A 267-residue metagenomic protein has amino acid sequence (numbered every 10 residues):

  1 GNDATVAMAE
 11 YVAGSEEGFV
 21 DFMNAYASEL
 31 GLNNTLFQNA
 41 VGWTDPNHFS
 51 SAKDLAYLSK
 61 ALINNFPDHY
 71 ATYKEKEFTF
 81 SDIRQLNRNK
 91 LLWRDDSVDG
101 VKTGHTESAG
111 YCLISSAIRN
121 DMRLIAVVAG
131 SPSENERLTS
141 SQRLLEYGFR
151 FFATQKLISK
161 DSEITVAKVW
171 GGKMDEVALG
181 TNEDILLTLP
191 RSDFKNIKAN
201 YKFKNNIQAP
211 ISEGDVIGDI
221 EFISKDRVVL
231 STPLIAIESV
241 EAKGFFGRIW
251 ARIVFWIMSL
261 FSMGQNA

Functional and structural regions predicted by a protein language model:
D3: Active-site-proximal cofactor/substrate-binding loop regions of enzyme domains
V6: A short acidic, helix-capping loop that chelates divalent metal ions and anchors anionic groups
A9-K60: Mid-domain, small-residue-enriched loop/turn segments at the edges of structured enzyme/sensor domains
L32-N33, P46-F49, K53-A267: Domain-terminus/edge residues, biased toward the C-terminal soluble/receptor-binding domains of extracytoplasmic
